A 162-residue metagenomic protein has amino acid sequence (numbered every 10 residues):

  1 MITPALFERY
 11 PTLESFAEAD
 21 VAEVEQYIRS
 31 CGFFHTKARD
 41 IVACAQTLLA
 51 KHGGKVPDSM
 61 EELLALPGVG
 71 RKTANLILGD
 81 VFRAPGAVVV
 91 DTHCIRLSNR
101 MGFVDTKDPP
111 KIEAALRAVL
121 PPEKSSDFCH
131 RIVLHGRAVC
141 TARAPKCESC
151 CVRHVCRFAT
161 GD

Functional and structural regions predicted by a protein language model:
M1-D162: Catalytic cores of DNA base-excision repair glycosylases
